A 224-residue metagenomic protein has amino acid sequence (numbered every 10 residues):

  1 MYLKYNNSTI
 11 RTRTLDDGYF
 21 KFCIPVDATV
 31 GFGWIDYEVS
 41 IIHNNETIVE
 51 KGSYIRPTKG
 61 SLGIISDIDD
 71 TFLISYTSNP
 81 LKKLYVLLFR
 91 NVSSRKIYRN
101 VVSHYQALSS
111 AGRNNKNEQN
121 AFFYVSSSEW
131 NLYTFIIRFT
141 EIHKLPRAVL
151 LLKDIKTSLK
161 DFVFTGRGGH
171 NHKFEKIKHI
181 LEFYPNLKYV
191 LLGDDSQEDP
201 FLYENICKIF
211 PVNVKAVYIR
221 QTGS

Functional and structural regions predicted by a protein language model:
M1-R56: Intrinsically disordered, serine/threonine/proline
Y5, I74-Y76, Q221: Residue-level signal for short segments within beta-strands and strand-turn junctions of well-structured beta-sheet
S8, C23-P25, S40, P57 (+5 more regions): Generic signature of intrinsically disordered, low-complexity segments enriched in small/polar residues
T12, E38-H43, K96-N100, V125-S127 (+2 more regions): Short linear motifs at secondary-structure transitions and domain/linker junctions
T12-Y19, C23-P25, K51-V163: Alpha-helical substrate-recognition element adjacent to the catalytic core
F32, K59, N114-N120, Y184-N186 (+1 more regions): Short helix-terminating capping/connector loops at secondary-structure junctions
S128-S224: C-terminal cap/substrate-recognition subdomain and adjoining C-terminal extension of metal-dependent phosphatase-like
